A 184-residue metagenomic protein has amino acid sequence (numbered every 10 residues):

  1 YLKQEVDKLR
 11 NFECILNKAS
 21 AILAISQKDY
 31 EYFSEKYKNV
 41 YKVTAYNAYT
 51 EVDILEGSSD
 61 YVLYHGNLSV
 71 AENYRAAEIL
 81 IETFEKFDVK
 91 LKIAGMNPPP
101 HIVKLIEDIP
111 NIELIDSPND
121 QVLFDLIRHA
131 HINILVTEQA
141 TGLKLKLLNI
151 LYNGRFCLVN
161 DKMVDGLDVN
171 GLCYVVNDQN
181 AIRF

Functional and structural regions predicted by a protein language model:
L2-I22: Membrane-proximal helix-turn-helix segments that form the acceptor-binding/catalytic region of lipid-linked
S20, R128-G142, N153-R155: Acidic donor-binding loop of glycosyltransferase active sites
A24-S26, N47, N160: Replace "coordinates the UDP/GDP/TDP-sugar" with "coordinates nucleotide-activated sugar donors
T44-D108, L114-R128: Conserved catalytic-core segment of nucleotide-activated headgroup transferases in glycan assembly
L123-F124, A140-G142, K162-D168: Short glycine/proline-enriched, acidic/aromatic patches that form the donor-sugar handling elements
L143, V159-D161, V176-N177: Conserved acidic donor-binding loop of glycosyltransferase catalytic domains
K146-Y152, F156-N160: Short hydrophobic beta-strand element within catalytic cores of glycosyltransferases and related nucleotide-activated
L172-N180: Conserved acidic donor-binding segment of nucleotide-sugar-dependent glycosyltransferases
